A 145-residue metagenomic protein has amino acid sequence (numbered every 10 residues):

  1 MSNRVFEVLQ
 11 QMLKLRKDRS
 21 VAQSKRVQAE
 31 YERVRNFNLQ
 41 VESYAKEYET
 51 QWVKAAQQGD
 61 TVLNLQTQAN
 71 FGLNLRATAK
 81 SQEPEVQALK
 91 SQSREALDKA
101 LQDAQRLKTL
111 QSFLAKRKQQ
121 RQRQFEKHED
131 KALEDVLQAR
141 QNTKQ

Functional and structural regions predicted by a protein language model:
M1-Q145: Charge-rich amphipathic alpha-helical interaction elements
